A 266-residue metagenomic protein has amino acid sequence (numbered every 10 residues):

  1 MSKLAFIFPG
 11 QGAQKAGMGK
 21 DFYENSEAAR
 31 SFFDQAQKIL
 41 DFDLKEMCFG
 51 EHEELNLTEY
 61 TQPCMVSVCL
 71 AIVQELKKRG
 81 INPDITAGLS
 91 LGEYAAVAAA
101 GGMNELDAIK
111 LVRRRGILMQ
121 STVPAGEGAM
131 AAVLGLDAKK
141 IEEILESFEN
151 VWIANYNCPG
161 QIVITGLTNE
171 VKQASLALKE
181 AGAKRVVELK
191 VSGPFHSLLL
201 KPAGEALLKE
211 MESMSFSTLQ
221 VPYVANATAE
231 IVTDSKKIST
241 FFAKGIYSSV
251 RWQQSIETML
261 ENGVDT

Functional and structural regions predicted by a protein language model:
S2-K140, R185, L189, G263-T266: FabD-like malonyl-/acyl-CoA
G10, H196, V250-T266: Conserved catalytic block of serine-dependent lipid acyl chemistry
Q11-A13, L40, A100-S249: Alpha/beta catalytic cores of group-transfer enzymes, especially the acyltransferase/condensing modules of polyketide
C64-L70, G245-W252: A short, flexible low-complexity segment enriched in Lys/Arg and Gly/Pro that occurs in N-terminal basic tails
